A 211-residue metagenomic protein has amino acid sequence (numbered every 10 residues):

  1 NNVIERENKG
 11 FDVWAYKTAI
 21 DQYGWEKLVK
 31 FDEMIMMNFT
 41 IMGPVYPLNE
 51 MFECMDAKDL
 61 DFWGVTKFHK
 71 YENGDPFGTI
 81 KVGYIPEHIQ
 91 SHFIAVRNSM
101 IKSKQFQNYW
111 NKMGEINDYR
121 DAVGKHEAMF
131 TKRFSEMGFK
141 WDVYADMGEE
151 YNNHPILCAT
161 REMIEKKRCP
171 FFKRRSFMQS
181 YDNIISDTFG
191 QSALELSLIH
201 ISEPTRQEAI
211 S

Functional and structural regions predicted by a protein language model:
N1-L198, S202: ER/Golgi luminal nucleotide-sugar-dependent glycosyltransferases, focusing on the catalytic module
I199-S211: Single conserved hydrophobic/aromatic residue that forms the stacking wall/gate of nucleotide- or nucleobase-binding
